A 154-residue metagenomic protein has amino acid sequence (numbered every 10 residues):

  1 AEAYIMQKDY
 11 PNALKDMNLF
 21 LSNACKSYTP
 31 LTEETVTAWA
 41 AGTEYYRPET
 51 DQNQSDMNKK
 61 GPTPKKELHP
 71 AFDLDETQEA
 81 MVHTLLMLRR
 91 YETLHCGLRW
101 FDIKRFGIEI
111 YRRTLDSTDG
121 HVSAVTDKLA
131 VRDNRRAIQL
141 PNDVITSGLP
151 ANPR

Functional and structural regions predicted by a protein language model:
E2-R154: Acidic/polar-rich alpha-helix caps and helix-coil junctions
